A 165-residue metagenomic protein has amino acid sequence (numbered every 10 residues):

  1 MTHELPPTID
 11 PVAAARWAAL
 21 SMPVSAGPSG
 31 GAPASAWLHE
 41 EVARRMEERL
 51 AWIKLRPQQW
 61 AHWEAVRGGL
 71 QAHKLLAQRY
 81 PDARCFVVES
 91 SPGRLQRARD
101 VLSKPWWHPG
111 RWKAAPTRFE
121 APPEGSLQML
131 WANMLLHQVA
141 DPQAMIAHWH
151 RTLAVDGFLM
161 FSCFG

Functional and structural regions predicted by a protein language model:
M1-Q58: Class I SAM-dependent methyltransferase Rossmann-like catalytic core, especially the SAM/SAH-binding loop
E47-E124, M129, A144: Class I SAM-dependent methyltransferase SAM/SAH-binding core
M134-L135: Short catalytic micro-motifs in class I SAM-dependent methyltransferases
Q143-F158: A short glycine-rich, Lys/Arg-flanked "PGG" loop and its adjoining helix->strand segment in the class I
